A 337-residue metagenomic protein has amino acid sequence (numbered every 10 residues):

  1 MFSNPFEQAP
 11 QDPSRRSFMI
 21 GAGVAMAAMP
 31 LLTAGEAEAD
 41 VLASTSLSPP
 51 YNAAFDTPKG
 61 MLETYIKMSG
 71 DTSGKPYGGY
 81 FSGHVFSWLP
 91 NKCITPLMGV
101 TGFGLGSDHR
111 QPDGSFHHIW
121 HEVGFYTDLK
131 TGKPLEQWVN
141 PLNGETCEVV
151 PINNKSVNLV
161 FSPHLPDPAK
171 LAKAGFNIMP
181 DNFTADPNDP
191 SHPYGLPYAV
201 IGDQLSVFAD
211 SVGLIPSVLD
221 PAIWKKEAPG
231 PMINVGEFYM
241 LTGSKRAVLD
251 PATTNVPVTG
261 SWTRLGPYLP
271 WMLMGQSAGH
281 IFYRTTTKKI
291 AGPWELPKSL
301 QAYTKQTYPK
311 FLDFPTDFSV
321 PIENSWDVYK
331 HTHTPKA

Functional and structural regions predicted by a protein language model:
M1-S14, M26, E38: N-terminal secretory signal peptides
D12, L32-K67: C-terminal segment of N-terminal export signals and the immediately downstream linker at the start of the mature
G23-P30: Bacterial N-terminal signal peptides
A54-D113: Short, solvent-exposed loop/hinge segments that bridge or flank secondary-structure elements
C93-G243: Predominantly extracellular/secreted and cell-surface proteins with exposed, flexible low-complexity segments
T253-A337: Edge beta-strand at a domain terminus
